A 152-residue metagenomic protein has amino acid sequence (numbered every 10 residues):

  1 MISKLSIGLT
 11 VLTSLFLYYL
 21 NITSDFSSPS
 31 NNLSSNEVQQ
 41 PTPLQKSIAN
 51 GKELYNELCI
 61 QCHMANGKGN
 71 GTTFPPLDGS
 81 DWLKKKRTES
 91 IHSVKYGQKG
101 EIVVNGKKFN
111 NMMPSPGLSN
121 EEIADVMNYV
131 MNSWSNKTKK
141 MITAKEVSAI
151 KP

Functional and structural regions predicted by a protein language model:
M1-N31: Bacterial Sec-dependent N-terminal signal peptides
I7-L9, L44-Q45, A124: Alpha-helical interaction segments
T13, L58, G97, V130-S133: Alpha-helix boundary/capping residues
S28-L54, A149-I150: Electrostatic cytochrome c docking/interface patches
N36-Q40, L54, T73-D78, R87-E89: A broad, low-specificity signal for short, low-complexity segments enriched in glycine/proline and polar/charged
L44-N70, L83-Y96: Sequence/structural segment immediately N-terminal to covalent heme-attachment motifs in c-type and related
T72-D78, K99-K151: Axial heme c-ligation environment in periplasmic c-type cytochrome domains
